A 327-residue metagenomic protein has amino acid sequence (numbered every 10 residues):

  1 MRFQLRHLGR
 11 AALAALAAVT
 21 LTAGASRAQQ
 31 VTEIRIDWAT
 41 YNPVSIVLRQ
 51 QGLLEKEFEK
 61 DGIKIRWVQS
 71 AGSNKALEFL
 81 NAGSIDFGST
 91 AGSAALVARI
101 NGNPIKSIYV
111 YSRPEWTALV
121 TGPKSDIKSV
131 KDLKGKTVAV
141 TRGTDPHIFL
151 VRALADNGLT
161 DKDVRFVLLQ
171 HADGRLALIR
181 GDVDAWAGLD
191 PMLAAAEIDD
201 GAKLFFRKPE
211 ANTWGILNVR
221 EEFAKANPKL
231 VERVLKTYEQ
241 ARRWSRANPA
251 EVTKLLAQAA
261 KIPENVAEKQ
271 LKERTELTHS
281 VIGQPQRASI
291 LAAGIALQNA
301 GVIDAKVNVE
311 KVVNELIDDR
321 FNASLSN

Functional and structural regions predicted by a protein language model:
M1-L13: Bacterial N-terminal signal peptides that target proteins for export
A11-T22: Bacterial N-terminal signal peptides
T22-A28: Sec/Tat signal peptide C-region and signal peptidase I cleavage site
Q29-T160, R165-Q170, D184-G188, L204 (+1 more regions): Short, glycine-/small- and polar/acidic-enriched structural segments that line small-molecule recognition paths
S93, F166-V167, A172-A260: Pocket-lining segment of extracytoplasmic ligand-binding domains
Y111-T121, I198-F223, V231, L235-Y238 (+2 more regions): Periplasmic-binding protein-like
K225-D304: Secondary-structure end/capping motifs
I295, A300-N327: C-terminal solvent-exposed extensions
